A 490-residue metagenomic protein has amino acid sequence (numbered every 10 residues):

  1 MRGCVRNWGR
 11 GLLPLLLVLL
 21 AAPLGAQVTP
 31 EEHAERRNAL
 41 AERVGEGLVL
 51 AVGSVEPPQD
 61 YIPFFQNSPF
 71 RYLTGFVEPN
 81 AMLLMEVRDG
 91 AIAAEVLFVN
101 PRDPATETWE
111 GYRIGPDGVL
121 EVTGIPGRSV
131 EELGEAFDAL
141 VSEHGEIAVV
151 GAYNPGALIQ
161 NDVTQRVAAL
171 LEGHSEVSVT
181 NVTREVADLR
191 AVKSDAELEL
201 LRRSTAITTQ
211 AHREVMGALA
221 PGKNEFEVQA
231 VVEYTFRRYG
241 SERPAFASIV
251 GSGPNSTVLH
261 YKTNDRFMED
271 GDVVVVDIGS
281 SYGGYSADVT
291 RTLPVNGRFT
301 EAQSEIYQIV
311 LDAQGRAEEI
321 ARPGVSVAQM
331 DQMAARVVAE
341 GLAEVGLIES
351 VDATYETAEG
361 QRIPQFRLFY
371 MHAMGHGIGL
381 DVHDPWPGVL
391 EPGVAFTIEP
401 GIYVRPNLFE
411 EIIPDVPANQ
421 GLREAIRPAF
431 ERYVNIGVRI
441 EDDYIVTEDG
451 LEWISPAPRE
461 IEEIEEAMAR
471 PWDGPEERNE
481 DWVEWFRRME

Functional and structural regions predicted by a protein language model:
M1-L13: Bacterial N-terminal signal peptides that target proteins for export
G11-P23: Bacterial N-terminal signal peptides
L24-E490: Active-site neighborhoods and metal-handling regions in enzymes and metal-associated proteins
